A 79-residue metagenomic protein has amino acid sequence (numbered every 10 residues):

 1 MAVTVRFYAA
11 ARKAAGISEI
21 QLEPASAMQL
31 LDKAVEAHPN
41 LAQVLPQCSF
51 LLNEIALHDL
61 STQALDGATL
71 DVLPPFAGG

Functional and structural regions predicted by a protein language model:
M1-G78: Ubiquitin-like/PB1-type beta-grasp interaction modules and other compact soluble beta-rich domains
